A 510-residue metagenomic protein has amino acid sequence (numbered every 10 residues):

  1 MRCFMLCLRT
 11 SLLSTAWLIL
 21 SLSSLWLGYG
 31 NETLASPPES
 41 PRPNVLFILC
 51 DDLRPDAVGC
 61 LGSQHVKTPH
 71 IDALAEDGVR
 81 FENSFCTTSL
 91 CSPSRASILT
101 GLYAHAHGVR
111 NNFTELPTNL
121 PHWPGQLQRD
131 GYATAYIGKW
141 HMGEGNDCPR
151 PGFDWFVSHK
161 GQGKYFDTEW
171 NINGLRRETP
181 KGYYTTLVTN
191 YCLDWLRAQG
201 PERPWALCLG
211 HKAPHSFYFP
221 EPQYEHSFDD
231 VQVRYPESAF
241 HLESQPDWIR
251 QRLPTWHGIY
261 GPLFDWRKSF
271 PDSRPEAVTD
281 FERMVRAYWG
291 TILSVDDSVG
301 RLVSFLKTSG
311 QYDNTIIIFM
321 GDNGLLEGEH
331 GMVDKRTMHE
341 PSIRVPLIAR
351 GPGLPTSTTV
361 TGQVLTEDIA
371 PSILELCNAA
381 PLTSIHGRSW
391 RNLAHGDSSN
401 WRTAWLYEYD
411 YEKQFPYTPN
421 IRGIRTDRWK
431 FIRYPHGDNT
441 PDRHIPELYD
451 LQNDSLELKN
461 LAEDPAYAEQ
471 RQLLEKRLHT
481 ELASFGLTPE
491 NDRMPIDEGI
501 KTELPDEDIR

Functional and structural regions predicted by a protein language model:
M1-T10: N-terminal secretory signal peptides that target proteins for export/translocation
S11-G28: Bacterial N-terminal signal peptides
G28-H444, S455-K476, T480, P489-E490 (+1 more regions): Formylglycine-dependent sulfatase
P495-D497: A glycine-rich phosphate-binding loop feature that marks nucleotide/adenosyl-phosphate handling sites
